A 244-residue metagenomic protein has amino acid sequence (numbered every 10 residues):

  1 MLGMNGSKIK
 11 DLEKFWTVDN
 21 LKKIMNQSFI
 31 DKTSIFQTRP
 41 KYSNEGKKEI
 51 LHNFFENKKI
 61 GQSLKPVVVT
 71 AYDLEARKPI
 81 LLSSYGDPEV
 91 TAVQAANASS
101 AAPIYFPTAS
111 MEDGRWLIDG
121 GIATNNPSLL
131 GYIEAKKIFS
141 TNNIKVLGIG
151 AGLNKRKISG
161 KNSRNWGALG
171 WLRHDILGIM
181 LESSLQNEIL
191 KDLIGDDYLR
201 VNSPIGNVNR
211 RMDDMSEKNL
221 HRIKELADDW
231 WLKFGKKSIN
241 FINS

Functional and structural regions predicted by a protein language model:
M1-K14, S128-G148: Classical protein tyrosine phosphatase
M1-L51, T91-A96, A227: Patatin-like phospholipase
M1-M4, N26-Q27, P79-L82, P127 (+2 more regions): Conserved active-site regions of diverse hydrolases
G3-G6, Q37-E45, G86-D87, I118 (+2 more regions): Intrinsic disorder
Q37, K48, I60-K137, A168-L169: Active-site gating loop/helix substructures
T38, P107, M111-D113, I122-T124 (+5 more regions): C-terminal helical/tail subdomains of lipid-metabolizing enzymes
P40-K65, S159-I189: Surface cap/lid and interfacial helix-loop subdomains adjacent to catalytic sites that gate substrate access
L82-Y85, S128-L129, I158-S163, S183 (+2 more regions): Short coil/turn segments at secondary-structure boundaries
